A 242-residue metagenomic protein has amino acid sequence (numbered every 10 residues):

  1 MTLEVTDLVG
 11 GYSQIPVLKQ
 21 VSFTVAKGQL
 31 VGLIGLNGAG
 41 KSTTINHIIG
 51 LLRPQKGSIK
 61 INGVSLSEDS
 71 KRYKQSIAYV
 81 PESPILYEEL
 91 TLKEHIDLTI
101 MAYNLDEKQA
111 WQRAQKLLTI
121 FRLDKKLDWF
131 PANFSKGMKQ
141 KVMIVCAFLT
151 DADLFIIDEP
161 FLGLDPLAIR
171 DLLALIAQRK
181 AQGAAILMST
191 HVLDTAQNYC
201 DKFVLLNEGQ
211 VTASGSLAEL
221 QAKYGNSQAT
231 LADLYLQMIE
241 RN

Functional and structural regions predicted by a protein language model:
I49: Helix-to-loop junction immediately C-terminal to a conserved catalytic motif
G57-E68, R72-Y73: Conserved ABC transporter NBD signature motif
D97, M101, K108-K126: Conserved ABC ATPase "signature" region
F130-F134: Conserved ABC ATPase signature
F155-E159: Catalytic Walker B motif of ABC-type/P-loop ATPase nucleotide-binding domains
S214-G215: ABC ATPase "signature
